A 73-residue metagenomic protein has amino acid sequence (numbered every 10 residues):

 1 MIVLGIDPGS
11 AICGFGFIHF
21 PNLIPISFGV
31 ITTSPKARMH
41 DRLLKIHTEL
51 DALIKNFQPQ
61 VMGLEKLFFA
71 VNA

Functional and structural regions predicted by a protein language model:
M1-A73: Phosphate- and other anionic-substrate recognition elements at nucleic-acid/protein interfaces
